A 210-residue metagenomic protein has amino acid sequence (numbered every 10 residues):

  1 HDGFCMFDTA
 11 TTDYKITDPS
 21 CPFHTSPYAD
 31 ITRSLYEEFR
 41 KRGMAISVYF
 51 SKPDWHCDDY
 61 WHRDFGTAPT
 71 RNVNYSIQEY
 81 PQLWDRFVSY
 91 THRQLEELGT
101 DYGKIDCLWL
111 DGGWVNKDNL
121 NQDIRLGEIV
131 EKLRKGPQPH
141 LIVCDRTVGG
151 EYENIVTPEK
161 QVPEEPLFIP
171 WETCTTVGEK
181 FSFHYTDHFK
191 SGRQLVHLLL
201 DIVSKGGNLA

Functional and structural regions predicted by a protein language model:
H1-A210: Mature catalytic domains of secreted/periplasmic carbohydrate-active enzymes
